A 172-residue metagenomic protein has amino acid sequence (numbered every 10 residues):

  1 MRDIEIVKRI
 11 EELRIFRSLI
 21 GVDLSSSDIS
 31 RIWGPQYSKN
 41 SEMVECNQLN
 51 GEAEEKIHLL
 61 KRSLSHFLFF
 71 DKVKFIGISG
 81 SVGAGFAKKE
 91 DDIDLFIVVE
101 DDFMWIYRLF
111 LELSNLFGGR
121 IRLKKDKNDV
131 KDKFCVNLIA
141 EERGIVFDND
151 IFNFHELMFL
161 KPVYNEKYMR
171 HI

Functional and structural regions predicted by a protein language model:
R2-E90, V99-I172: Catalytic core of pol beta-like nucleotidyltransferases
